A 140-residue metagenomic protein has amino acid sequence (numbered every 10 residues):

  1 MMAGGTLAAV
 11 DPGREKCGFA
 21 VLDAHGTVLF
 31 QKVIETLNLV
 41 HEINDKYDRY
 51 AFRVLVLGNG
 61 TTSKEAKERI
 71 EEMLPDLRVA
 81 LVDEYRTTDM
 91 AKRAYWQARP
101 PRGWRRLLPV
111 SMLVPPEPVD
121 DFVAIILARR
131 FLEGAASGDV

Functional and structural regions predicted by a protein language model:
M2-V10, R14-V140: Phosphate- and other anionic-substrate recognition elements at nucleic-acid/protein interfaces
